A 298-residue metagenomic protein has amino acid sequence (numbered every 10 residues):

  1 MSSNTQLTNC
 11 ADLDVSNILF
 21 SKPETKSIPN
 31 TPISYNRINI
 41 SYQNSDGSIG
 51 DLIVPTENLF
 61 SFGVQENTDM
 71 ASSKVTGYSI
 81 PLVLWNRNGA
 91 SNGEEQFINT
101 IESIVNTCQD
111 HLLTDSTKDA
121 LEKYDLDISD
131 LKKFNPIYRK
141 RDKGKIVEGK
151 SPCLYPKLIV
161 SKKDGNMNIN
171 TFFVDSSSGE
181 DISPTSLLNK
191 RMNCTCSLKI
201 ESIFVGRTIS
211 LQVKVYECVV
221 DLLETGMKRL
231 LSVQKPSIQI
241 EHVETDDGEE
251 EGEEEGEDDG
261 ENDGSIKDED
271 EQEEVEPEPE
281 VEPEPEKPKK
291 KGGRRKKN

Functional and structural regions predicted by a protein language model:
S2-D164: OB-fold ssDNA-binding interfaces and closely related basic DNA-contact patches used across DNA replication/repair
T5-L7, Y35-I40, N99, L126 (+7 more regions): Hydrophobic transmembrane signal anchors and adjacent membrane-proximal interface regions, especially in viral
I49-L52, Q65, S79, I146 (+6 more regions): Compositionally biased, intrinsically disordered low-complexity regions
R139-L223: Extended serine/threonine-enriched, polar tracts that run as long, contiguous segments within proteins
G206-G256: Long, highly charged low-complexity segments enriched in Glu/Asp and Lys/Arg with interspersed Ser/Thr
S232-K235, E249, E261, K290-N298: Extended acidic low-complexity intrinsically disordered regions
I240-V281: Acidic, Ser/Thr-interspersed intrinsically disordered low-complexity regions
E276-K291, N298: Acidic, serine/threonine-rich low-complexity intrinsically disordered regions
